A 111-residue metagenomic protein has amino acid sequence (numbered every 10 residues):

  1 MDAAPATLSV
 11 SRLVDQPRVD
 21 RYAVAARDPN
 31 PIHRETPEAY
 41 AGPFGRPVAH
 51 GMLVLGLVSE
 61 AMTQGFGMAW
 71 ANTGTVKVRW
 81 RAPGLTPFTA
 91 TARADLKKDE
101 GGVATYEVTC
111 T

Functional and structural regions predicted by a protein language model:
M1-A49: Catalytic strand-loop segment that frames the active site of acyl-thioester-processing enzymes
M1-V10, W80-T111: HotDog/MaoC-like acyl-thioester-processing domains
V10-R12, A26, H33-R34, L55-V58 (+3 more regions): A short linear-motif detector with a strong N-terminal bias
Y40-L96: Hydrophobic beta-strand-centered segment that forms part of the acyl-chain substrate-binding groove
